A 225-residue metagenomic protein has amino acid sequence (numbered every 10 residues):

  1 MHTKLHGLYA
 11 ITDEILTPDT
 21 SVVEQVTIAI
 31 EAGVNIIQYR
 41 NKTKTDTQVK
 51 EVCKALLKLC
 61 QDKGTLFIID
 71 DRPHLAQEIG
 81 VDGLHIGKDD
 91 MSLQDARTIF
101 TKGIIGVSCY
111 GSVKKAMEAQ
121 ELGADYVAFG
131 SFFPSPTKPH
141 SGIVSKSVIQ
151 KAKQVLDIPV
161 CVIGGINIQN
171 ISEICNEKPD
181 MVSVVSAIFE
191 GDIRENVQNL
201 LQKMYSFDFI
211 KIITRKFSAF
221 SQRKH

Functional and structural regions predicted by a protein language model:
M1-L93, T98-Y126, V144, K151 (+4 more regions): Conserved N-terminal beta1-alpha1 strand-loop-helix module at the mouth
Y39, A76, F133-P139: A short acidic, helix-capping loop that chelates divalent metal ions and anchors anionic groups
G123, E177-D180: As written
F129, C161-I166, V182-S186: Glycine-rich beta-strand-to-loop/alpha-helix junction loops that act as flexible
P134, S145, N170-E173: Short glycine/proline-centered loop/turn elements that form peptide/ligand docking sites
I166, S172-E177: Mobile beta-alpha loop/short-helix "lid" or hinge segments that flank ligand
R215-R223: Short, low-complexity, charge-dense intrinsically disordered segments
